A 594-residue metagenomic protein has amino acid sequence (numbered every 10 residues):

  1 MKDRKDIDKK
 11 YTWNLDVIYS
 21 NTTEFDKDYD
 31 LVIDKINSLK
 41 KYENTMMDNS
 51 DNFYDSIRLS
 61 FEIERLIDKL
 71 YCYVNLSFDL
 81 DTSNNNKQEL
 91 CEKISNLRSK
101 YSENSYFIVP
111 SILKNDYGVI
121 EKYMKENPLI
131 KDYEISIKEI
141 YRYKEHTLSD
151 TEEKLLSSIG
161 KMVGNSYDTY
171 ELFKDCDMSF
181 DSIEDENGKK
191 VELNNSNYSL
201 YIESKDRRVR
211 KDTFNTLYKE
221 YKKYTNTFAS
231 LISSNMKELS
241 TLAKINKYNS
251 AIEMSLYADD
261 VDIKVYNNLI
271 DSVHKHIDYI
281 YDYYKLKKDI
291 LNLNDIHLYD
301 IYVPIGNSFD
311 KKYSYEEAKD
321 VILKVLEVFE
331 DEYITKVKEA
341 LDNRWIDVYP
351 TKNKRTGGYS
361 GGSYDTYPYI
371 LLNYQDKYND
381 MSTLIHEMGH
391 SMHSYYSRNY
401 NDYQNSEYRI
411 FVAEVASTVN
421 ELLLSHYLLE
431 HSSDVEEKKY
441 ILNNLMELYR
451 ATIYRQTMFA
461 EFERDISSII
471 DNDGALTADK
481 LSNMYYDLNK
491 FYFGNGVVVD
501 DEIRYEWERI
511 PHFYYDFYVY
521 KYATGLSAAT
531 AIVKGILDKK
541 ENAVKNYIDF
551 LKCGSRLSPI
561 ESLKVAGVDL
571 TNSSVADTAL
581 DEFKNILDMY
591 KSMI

Functional and structural regions predicted by a protein language model:
M1-S308, K319: A well-structured
D6-I7, S20, I112, S136-R142 (+9 more regions): C-terminal, non-catalytic "cap/extension" segments appended to globular domains
K247, Q375-Y395, S417, L422 (+2 more regions): Active-site recognition of the HExxH zinc-binding catalytic motif
I290-V325, I334, Y369, H393 (+4 more regions): Long, K/E/R/D-enriched contiguous segments that form extended
K311-Y313, I346-T366: Catalytic zinc-binding patch centered on the HExxH motif and its immediate surroundings that defines zinc-dependent
Y313, S363-I385: Short pre-active-site segment immediately N-terminal to the catalytic Zn-binding motif
K324, V328-T335, G358-G361, H390 (+3 more regions): Conserved helix-loop functional segments at active or binding sites
Y408-E437, L445-E447, A451, G525: Post-HExxH zinc-binding segment in Zn-dependent metallohydrolases
